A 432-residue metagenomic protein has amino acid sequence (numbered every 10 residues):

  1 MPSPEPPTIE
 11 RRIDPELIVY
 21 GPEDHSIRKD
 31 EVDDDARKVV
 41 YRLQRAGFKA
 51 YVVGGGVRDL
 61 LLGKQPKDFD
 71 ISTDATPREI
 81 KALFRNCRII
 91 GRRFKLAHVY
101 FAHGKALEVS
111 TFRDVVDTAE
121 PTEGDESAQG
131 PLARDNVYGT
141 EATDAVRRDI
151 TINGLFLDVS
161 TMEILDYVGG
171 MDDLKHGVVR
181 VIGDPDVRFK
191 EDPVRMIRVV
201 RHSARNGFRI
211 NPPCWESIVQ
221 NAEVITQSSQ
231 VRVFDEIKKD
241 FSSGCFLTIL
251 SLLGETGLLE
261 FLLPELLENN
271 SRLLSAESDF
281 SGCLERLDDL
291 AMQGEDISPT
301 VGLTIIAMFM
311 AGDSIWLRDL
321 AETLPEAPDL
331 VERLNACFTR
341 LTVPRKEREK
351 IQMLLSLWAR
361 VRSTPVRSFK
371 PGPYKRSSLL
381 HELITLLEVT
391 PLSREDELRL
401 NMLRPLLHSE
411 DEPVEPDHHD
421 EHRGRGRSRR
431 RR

Functional and structural regions predicted by a protein language model:
M1-R432: Catalytic cores of the polymerase beta-like nucleotidyltransferase superfamily and closely associated nucleotide
